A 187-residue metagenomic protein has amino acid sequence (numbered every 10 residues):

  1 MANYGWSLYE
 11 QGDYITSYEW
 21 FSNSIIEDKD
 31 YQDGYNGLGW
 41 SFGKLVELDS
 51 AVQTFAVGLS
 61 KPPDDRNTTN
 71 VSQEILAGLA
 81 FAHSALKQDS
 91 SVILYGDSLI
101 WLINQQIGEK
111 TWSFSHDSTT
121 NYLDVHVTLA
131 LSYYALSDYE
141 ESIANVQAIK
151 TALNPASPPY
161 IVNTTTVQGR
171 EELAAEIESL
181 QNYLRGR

Functional and structural regions predicted by a protein language model:
W112, S118-N121, H126-R187: Terminal, low-structured helical/coil segments at or just beyond the last alpha-helical repeat
